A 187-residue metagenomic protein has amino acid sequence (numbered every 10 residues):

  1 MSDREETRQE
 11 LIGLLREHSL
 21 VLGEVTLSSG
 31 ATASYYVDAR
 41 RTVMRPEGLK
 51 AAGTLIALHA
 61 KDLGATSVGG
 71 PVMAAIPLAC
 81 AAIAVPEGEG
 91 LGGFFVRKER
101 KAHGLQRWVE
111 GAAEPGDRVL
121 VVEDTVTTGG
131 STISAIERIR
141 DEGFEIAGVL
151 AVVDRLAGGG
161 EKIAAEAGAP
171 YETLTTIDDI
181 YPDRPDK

Functional and structural regions predicted by a protein language model:
M1-V122, V126-K187: PRPP-associated nucleotide enzymes
